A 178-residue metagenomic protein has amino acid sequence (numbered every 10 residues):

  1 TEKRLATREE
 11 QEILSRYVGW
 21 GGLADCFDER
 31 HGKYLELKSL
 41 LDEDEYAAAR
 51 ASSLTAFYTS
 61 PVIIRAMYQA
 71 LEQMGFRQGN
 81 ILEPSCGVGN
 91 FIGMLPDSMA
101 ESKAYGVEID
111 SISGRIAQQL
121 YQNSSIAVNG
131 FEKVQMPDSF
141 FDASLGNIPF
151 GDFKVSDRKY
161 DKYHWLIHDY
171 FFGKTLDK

Functional and structural regions predicted by a protein language model:
T1-K178: Class I S-adenosyl-L-methionine-dependent methyltransferase catalytic core
